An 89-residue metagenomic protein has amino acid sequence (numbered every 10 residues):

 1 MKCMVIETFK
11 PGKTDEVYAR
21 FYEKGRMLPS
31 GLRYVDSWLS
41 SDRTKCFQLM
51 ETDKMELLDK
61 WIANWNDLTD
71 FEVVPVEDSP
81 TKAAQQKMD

Functional and structural regions predicted by a protein language model:
M1-V35, L39-K45, D53-L57, E77-D89: Short S/T/G/P-rich N-terminal loop/turn motif that feeds into the first structured element of a domain
Y18, N66-D67: N-terminus-centered regions that define maturation/targeting leaders and the start of the first functional domain
E51-T52, N64: Conserved catalytic core of Hanks-type protein kinase domains
L58-W65: Short, electropositive alpha-helical surface patch
L68-S79: Conserved short beta-strand edge segments in small beta-sheet-based binding/regulatory domains
